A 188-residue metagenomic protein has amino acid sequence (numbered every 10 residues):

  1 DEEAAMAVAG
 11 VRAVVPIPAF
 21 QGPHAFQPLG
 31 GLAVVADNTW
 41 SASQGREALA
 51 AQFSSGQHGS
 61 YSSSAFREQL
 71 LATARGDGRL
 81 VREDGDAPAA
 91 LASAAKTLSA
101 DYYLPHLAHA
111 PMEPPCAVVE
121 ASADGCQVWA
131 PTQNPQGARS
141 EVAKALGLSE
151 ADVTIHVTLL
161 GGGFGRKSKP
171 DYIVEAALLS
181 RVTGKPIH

Functional and structural regions predicted by a protein language model:
D1-H188: Structural alpha/beta core scaffold segments of enzyme domains
